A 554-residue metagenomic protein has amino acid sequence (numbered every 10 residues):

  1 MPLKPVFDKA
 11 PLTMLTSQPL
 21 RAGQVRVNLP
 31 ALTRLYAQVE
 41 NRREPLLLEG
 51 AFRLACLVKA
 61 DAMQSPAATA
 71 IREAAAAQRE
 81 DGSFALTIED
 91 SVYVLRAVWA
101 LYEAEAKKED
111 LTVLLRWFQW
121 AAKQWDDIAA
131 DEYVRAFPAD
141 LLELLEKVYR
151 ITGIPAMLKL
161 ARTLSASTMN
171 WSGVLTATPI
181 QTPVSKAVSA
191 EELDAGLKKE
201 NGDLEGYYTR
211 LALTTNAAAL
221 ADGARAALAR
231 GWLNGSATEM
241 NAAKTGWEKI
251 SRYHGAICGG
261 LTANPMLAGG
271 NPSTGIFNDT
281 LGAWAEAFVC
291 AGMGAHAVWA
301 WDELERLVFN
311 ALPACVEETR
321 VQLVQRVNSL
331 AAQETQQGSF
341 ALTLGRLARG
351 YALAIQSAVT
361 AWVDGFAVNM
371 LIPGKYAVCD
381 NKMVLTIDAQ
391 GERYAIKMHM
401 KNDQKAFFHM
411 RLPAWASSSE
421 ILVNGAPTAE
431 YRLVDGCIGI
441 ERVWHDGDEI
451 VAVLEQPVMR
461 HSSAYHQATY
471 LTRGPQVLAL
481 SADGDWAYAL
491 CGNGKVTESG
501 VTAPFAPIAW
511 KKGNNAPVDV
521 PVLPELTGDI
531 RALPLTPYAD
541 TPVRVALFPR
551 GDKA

Functional and structural regions predicted by a protein language model:
M1-E89, E105-W125, D140-L141, E334 (+4 more regions): Replace the tail clause
K4-M14, P19-E40, A243, W301-E392 (+4 more regions): C-terminal beta-rich recognition modules with glycine/proline-rich loops and embedded aromatic residues
L15, N28-N41, P66-A85, E109-A129 (+4 more regions): Long, well-ordered core segments of solenoidal/helical folds
T16-P19, G23, A31, L47-D61 (+5 more regions): Well-ordered alpha-helical scaffold segments within catalytic/enzyme domains
E40-E44, G82-S91, K123-P138, V174-A229 (+3 more regions): Solvent-exposed loop and edge beta-strand segments that line ligand/cofactor-binding and catalytic clefts
A229-Y253, P272-R320: Catalytic-core region of carbohydrate-active enzymes that cleave or remodel glycosidic bonds
Q404-A414: Surface-exposed beta-strand/loop patches in extracellular or lumenal glycoproteins
L422-A426, G474: Short strand-turn-strand beta-turns centered on an Asx-Gly dipeptide
